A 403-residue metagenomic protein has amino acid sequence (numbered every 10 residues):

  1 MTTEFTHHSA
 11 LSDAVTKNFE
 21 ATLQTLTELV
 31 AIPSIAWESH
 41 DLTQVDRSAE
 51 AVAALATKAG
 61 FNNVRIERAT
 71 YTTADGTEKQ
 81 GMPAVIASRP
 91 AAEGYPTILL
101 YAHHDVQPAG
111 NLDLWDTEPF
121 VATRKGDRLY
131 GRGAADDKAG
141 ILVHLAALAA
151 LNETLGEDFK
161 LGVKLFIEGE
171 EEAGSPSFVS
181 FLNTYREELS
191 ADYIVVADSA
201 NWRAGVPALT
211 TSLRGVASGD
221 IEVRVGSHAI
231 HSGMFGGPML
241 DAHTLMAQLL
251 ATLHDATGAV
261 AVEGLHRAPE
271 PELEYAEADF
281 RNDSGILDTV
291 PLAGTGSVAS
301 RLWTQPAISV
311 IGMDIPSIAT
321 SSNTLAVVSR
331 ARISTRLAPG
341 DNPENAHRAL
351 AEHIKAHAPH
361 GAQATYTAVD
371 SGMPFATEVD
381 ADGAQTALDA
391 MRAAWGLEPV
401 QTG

Functional and structural regions predicted by a protein language model:
T2-R132, L151-F159, I333: Acidic/His- and Gly-rich active-site-bordering loop/insert found across diverse amide/peptide-bond hydrolases
A14, A21, T25-E28, A51 (+7 more regions): Generic non-transmembrane alpha-helical segments
E93-G94, R203-A204, A259-T320, T324-V328 (+3 more regions): An extended, acidic, His-containing surface patch that forms the Zn2+-binding/catalytic region of metallohydrolases
P96-L99, R128, K164, D192-I194 (+2 more regions): Structural motif
L112-R124, R214-V225, D389: Acidic-glycine-rich active-site phosphate/pyrophosphate-binding loop
K125-D136, L397-T402: Short pre-catalytic strand/loop immediately N-terminal to key active-site residues, enriched for Gly-Thr
A134-A293, S297-P306: Fold-level recognition of mixed alpha/beta catalytic cores in primary-metabolism enzymes, strongest
S218-V223, V327-R336: Oligomerization/assembly interface segments of phage tail-like spikes and tubes
